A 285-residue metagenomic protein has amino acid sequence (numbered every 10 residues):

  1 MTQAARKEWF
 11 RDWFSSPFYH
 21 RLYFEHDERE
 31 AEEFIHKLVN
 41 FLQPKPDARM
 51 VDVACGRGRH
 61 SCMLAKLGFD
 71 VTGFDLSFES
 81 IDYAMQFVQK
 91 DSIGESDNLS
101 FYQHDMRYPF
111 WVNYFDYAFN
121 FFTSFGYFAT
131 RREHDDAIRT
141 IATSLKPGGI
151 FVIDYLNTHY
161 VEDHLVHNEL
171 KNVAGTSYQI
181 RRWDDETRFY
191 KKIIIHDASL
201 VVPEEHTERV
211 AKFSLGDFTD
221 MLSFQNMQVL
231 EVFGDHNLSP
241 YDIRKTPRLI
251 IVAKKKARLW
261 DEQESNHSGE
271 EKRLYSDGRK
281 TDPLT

Functional and structural regions predicted by a protein language model:
M1-A48: Conserved class I S-adenosyl-L-methionine
A54-G58: Class I SAM-dependent methyltransferase "Motif I" SAM/SAH-binding loop
S61-Y108: Class I SAM-dependent methyltransferase SAM/SAH-binding core
R107-Y117: A short acidic, Gly/Pro-enriched loop at the edge of an enzyme's catalytic core that lines a small-molecule cofactor
D116-R132: A short SAM/SAH-binding and catalytic strip from SAM-dependent methyltransferases
R132, V152-M221: SAM-dependent methyltransferase
D135-P147: A short glycine-rich, Lys/Arg-flanked "PGG" loop and its adjoining helix->strand segment in the class I
L215-T285: C-terminal lobe and adjacent flexible extensions of AdoMet/dcAdoMet transferase-like proteins
